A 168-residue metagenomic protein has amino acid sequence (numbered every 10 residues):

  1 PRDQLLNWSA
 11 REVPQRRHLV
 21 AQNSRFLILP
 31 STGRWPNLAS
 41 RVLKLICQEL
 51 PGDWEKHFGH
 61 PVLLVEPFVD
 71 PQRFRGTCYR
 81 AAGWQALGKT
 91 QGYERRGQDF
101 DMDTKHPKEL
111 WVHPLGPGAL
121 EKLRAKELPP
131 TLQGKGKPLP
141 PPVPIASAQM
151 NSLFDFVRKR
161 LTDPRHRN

Functional and structural regions predicted by a protein language model:
P1-P117, L128: Acyl-donor binding region in acyl/amide transferases
V20, S24-I28, L50-H57, F74-T77 (+3 more regions): Secondary-structure boundary/capping micro-motif
